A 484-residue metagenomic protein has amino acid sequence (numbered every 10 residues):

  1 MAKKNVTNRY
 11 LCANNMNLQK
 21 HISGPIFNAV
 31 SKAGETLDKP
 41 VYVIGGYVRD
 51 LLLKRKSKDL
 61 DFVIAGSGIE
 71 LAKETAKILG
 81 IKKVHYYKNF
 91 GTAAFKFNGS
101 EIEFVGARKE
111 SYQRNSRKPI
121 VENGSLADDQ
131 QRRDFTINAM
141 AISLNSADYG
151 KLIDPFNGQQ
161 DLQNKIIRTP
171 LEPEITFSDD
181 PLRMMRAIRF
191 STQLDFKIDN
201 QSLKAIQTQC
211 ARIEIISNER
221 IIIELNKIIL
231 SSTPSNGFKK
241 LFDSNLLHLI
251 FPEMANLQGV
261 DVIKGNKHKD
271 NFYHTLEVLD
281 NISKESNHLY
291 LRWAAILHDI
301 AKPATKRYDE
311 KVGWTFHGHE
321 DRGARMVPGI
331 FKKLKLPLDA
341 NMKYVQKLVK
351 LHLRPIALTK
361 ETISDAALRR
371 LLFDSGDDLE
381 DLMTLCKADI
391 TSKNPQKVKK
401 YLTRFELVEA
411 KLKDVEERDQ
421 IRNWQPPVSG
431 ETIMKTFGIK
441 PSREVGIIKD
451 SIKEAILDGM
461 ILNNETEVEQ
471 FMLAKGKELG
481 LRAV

Functional and structural regions predicted by a protein language model:
A2-V484: Catalytic cores of the polymerase beta-like nucleotidyltransferase superfamily and closely associated nucleotide
